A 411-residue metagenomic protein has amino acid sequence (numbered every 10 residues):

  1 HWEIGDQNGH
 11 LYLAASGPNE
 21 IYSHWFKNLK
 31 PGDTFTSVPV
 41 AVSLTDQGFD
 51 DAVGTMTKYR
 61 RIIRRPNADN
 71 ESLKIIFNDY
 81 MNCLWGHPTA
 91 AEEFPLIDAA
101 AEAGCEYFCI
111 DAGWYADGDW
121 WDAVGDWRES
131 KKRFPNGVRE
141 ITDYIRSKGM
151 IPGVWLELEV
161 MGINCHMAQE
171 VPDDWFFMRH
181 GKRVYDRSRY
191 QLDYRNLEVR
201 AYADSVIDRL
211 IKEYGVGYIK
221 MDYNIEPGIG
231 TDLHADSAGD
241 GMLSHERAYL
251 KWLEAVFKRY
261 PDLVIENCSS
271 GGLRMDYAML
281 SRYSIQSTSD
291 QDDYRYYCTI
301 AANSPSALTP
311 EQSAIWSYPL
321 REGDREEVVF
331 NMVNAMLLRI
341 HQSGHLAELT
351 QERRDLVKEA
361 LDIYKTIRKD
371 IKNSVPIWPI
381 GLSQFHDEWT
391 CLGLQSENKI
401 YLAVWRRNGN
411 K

Functional and structural regions predicted by a protein language model:
H1-Y59, R65, P376-P379, K411: N-terminal accessory beta-strand-rich subdomains and adjacent acidic, glycine-rich linkers that precede catalytic cores
L29, K132-P135, L402: Hydrophobic beta-strand core residues of beta-sandwich domains
P39, D111-A112, V154-L158, Y223 (+1 more regions): Glycine-rich, histidine-containing beta strand-loop boundary motifs that form or position
L44, G48-F49, C83-G86, A100 (+8 more regions): Flexible loop/turn segments at secondary-structure boundaries
N70-D204, Y214, Y218, A235: Aromatic-lined carbohydrate-binding/catalytic grooves of carbohydrate-active enzymes
S130-G137, I141, S147, Q169-V329 (+2 more regions): Active-site neighborhood of glycoside hydrolase catalytic domains
R339-E388: Contiguous C-terminal substrate-recognition/catalytic subdomains in enzyme active sites
S383-K411: Carbohydrate-binding surface patches
